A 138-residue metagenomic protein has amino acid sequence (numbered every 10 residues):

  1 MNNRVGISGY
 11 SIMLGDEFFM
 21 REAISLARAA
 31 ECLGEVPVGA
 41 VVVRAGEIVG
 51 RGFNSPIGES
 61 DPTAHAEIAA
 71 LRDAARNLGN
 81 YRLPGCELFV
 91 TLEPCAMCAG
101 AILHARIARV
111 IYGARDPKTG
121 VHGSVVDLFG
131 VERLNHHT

Functional and structural regions predicted by a protein language model:
I12-L33: Short, basic/aromatic recognition patches
D16, M20, V38-G39, E67 (+1 more regions): Alpha-helical structural signal
A23, A27-A30, A40, G50 (+2 more regions): Small-residue (primarily alanine) positions within well-ordered alpha-helices, especially packing/interaction faces
G34-V38, P84: Short, basic and Ser/Thr-rich N-terminal targeting/leader segments
V38-G46: Short beta-strand scaffold segments in enzyme catalytic cores
G50-T138: Zn2+-dependent cytidine deaminase-like catalytic core
